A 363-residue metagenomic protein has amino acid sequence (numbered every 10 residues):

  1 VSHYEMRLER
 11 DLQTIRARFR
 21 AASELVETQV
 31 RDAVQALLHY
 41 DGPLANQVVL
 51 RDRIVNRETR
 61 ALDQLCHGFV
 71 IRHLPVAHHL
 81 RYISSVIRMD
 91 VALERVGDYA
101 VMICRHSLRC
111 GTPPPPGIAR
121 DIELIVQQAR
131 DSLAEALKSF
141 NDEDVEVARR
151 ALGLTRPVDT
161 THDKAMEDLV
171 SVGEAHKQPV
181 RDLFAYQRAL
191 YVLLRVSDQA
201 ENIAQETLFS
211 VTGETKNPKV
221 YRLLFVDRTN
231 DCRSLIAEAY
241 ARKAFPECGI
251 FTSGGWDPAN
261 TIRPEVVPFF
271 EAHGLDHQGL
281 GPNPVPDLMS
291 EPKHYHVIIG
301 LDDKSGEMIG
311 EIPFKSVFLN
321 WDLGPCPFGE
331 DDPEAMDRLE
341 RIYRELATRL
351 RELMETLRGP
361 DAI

Functional and structural regions predicted by a protein language model:
V1-L224: Cytosolic, long alpha-helical scaffolding segments
V220-M289: Conserved active-site segments centered on acidic
T229-D231, D303-G306: Short glycine-rich anion-binding loops that position phosphate/pyrophosphate groups of nucleotides and phosphorylated
L235-A237, R263, G306-E311, E330: Short glycine-/acidic-enriched loop or helix-start segments at secondary-structure transitions that form or flank
H296: Conserved acidic residues
G300-L301, N320: Redox-cofactor binding/interface segments in oxidoreductases and associated redox assembly factors
M308-I363: Phosphate-binding/catalytic loops
